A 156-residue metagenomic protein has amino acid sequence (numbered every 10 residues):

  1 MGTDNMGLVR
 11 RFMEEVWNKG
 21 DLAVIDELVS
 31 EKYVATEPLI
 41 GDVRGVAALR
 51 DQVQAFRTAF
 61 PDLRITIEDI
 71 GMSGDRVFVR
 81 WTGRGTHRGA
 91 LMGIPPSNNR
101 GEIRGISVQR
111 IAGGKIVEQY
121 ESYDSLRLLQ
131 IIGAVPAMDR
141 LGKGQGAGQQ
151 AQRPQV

Functional and structural regions predicted by a protein language model:
M1-V156: C-terminal and inter-domain tail/linker signature
